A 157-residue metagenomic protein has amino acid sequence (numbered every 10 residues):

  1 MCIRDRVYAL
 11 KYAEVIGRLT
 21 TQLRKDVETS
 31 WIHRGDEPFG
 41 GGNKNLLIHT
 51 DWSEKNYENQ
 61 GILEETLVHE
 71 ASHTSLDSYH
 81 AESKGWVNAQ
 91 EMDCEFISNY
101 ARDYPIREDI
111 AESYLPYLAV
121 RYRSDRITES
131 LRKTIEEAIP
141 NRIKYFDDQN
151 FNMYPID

Functional and structural regions predicted by a protein language model:
M1-I3: Short, small-residue-biased leader/transition segments that mark boundaries at the very start of proteins
T21, K25, W31-I48: Catalytic zinc-binding patch centered on the HExxH motif and its immediate surroundings that defines zinc-dependent
T21, S72-D77, P116-V120, F151: Sec-exported extracytoplasmic/periplasmic mature domains
T29-I32, L47-I48, D109-Y117: Structural recognition of the beta-strand scaffold that forms the well-ordered cores of secreted hydrolase catalytic
E37-N43, T74-A89: A structural motif
H49-T66: Short pre-active-site segment immediately N-terminal to the catalytic Zn-binding motif
G61-H80, A111: Active-site recognition of the HExxH zinc-binding catalytic motif
N88-D157: Metalloprotease/metallohydrolase-associated module, dominated by Zn2+-dependent proteases
